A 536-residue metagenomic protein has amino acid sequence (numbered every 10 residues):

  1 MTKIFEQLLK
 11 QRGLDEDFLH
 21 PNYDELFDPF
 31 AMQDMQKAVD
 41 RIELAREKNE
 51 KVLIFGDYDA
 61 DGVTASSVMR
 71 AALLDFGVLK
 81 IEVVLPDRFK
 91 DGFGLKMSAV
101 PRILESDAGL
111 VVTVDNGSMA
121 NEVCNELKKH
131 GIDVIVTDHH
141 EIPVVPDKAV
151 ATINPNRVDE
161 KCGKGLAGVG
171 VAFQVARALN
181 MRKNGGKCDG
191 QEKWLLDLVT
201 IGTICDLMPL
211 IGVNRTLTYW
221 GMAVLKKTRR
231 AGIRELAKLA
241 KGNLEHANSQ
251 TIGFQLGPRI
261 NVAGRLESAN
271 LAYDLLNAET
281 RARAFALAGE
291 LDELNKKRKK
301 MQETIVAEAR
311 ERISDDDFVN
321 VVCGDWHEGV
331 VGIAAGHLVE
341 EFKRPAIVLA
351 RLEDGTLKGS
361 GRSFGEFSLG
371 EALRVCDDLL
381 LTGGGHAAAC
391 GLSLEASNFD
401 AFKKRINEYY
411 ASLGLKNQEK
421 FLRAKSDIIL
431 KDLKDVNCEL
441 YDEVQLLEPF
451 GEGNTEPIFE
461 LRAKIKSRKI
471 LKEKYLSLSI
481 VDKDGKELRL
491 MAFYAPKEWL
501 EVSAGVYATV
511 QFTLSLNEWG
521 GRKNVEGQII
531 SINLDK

Functional and structural regions predicted by a protein language model:
T2-L110, H130-G131, M181-K404, A411 (+3 more regions): Hydrophobic helix-and-loop "lid/oligomerization" segment in the mid-to-C-terminal part of catalytic domains
I103-E105, T113, G117-M208: Conserved phosphate-handling catalytic cores of large alpha/beta enzymes
V322, S477-D482, M491, G527-I530: Short, acidic/hydrophobic/Gly-rich beta-strand patch recurrent on exposed beta strands that often constitutes part
S426, L476-L478, A508-V510, V525-Q528: Hydrophobic residues positioned within well-ordered beta-strands of beta-sheet architectures
S426-L488: Accessory interdomain/linker segments of ATP-dependent helicases and helicase-like nucleic-acid enzymes that mediate
G485-V502: Beta-strand/loop nucleic-acid-binding surfaces
G505-G520: Flexible glycine-rich surface loops and low-complexity tracts that mediate binding to linear polymers
G520-K536: OB-fold/S1-family single-stranded nucleic acid-binding modules
